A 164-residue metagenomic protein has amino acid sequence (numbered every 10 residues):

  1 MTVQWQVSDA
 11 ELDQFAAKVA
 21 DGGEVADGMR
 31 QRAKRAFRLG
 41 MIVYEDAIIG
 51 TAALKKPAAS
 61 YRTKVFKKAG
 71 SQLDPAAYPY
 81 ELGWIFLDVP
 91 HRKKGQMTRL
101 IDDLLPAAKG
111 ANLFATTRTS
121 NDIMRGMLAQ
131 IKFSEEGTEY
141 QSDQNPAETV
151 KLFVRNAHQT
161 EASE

Functional and structural regions predicted by a protein language model:
M1-Q31, L39-I49: Short amphipathic alpha-helix that is part of the acyltransferase structural core
R35, I42, R125, F153 (+1 more regions): Extended, composition-driven regions rather than compact fold-specific motifs
G50-W84, S142-P146: Conserved acyl-donor/pantetheine-binding loop and adjacent beta-alpha core of acyl/acetyltransferases and related
W84-L87, K93-P106, G126, Q130: Conserved acetyl-CoA-binding loop-helix of GNAT-fold acetyltransferases
A108-T119: Conserved GNAT acetyl-CoA-binding A-motif
T119-S142: Conserved active-site alpha-helix within GNAT-family acetyltransferase domains
Q141-E164: C-terminal "cap" of GNAT-fold acetyltransferases
